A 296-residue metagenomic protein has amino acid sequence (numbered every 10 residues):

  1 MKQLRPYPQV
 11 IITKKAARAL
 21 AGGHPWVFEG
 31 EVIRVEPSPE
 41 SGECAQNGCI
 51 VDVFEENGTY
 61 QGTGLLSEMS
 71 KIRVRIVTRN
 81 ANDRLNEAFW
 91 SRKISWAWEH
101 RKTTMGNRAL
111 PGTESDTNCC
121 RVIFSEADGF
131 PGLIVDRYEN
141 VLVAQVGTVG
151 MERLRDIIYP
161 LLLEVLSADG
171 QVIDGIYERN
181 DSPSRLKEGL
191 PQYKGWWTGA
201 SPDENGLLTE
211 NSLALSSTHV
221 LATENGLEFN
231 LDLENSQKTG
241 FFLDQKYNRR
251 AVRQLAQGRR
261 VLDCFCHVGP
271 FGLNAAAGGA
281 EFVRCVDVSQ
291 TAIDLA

Functional and structural regions predicted by a protein language model:
M1-Q254: RNA-binding accessory domains that recognize and position tRNA/RNA substrates
A251-A296: Conserved SAM/SAH cofactor-binding pocket of Class I
